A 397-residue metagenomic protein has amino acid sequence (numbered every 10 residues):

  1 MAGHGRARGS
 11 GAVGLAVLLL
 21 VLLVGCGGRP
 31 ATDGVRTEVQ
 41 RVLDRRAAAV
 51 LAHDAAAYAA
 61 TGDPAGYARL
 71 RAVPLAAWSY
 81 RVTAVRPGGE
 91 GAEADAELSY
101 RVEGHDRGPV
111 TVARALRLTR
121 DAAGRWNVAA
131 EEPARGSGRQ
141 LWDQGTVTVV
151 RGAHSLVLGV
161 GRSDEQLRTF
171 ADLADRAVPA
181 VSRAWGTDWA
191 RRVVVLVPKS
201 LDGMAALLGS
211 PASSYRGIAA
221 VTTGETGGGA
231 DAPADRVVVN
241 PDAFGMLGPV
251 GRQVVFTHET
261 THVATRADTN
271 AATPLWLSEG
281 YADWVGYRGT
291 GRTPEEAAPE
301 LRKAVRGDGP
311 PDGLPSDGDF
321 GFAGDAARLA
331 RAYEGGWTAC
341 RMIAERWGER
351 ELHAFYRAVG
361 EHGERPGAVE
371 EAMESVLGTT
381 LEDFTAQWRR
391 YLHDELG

Functional and structural regions predicted by a protein language model:
A2-G28: Secretory targeting and sorting signals
P30-G34, Q40, D44-G91: Short solvent-exposed beta->alpha transition segments
T37-D44, A48, A56-A60, D172-P179 (+12 more regions): Solvent-exposed, polar/charged alpha-helical surfaces in well-ordered, non-transmembrane soluble domains, broadly
L70-A115, A243-G245: Surface-exposed, charged secondary-structure patches
R86-A92, T119-G124, E345-E349: A short, structured loop/turn motif at beta-sheet edges
G104-T146: Short beta-strand edge/turn micro-motifs at domain boundaries
R151-P274, R365-A368: Juxtacatalytic substrate-recognition/specificity segment
T223-A230, V250-G251, T269-G397: Acidic/His/Gly-enriched intrinsically disordered linker/tail segments that often contain short helix/coil "MoRF-like"
